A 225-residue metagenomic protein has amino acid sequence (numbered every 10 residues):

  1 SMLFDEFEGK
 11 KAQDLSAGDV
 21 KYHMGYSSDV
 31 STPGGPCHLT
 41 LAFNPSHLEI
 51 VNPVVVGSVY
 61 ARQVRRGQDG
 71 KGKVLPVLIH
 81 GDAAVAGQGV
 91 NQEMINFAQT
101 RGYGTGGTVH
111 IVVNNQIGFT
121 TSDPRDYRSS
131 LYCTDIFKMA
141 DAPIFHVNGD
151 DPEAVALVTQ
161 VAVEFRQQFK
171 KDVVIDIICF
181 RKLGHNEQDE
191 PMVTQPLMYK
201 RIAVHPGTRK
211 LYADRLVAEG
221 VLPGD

Functional and structural regions predicted by a protein language model:
S1-N91, I95-V109, V113-P124, I136 (+3 more regions): Conserved internal helical-beta-strand scaffold that buttresses enzyme catalytic cores
Q116, V158-T159, L197: Charge-rich, low-complexity amphipathic helices in intrinsically disordered tails/linkers adjacent to domains
T120-S130, K138-V174, I178-G184, M192: Conserved phosphate-handling catalytic cores of large alpha/beta enzymes
C133: The catalytic "switch" region of P-loop NTPases
Q168-V221: Glycine/aspartate-rich loop-and-adjacent alpha/beta segment that forms the canonical ThDP
